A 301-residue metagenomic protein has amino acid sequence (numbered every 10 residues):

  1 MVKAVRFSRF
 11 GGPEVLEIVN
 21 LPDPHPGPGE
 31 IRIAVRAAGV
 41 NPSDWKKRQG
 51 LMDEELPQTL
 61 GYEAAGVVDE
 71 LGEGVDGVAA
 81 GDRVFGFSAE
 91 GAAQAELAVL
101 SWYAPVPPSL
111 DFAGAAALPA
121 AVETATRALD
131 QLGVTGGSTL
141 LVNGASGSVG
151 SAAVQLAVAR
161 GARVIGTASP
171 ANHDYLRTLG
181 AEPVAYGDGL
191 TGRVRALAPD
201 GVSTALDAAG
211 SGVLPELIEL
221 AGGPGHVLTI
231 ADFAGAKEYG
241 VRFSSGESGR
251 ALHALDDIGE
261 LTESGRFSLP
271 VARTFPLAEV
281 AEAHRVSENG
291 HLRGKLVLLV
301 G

Functional and structural regions predicted by a protein language model:
P22-G39, R48-G91: Glycine-rich beta-strand-centered segment in the early N-terminal region that forms part of a ligand/cofactor-binding
D82-R83, L97, T139, A159 (+2 more regions): Residue-level marker of beta-strand positions
V84-G144: NAD(P)H dinucleotide-binding glycine-rich loop of Rossmann-like/cofactor-binding domains, especially the beta1-alpha1
L118, V122-G187: Mid-domain Rossmann-like dinucleotide-binding core that forms the NAD(H)/NADP(H) cofactor-binding site
G136-S138, V202, P224: Phosphate-coordination loops involved in phosphoryl transfer and adenosine-cofactor binding
R177, A208-P270, L277, V300-G301: Glycine-rich phosphate-binding loop and adjacent beta-alpha segment of Rossmann(oid) nucleotide-cofactor-binding
L190-D200: Short amphipathic alpha-helix with an adjacent loop that forms part of the alpha/beta core around
R266-P270, H284-G301: C-terminal capping/lid region of NAD(P)-dependent oxidoreductase domains
